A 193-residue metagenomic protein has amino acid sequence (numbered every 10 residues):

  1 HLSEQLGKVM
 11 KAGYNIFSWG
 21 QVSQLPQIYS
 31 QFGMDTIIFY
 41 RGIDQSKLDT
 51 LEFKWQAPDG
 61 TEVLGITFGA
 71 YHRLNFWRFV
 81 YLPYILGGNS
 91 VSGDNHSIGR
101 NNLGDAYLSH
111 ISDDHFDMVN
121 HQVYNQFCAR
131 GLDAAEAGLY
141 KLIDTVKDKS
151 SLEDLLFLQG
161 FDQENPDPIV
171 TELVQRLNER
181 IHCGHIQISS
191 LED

Functional and structural regions predicted by a protein language model:
H1-D193: Catalytic-domain carbohydrate-binding cleft regions of carbohydrate-active enzymes
